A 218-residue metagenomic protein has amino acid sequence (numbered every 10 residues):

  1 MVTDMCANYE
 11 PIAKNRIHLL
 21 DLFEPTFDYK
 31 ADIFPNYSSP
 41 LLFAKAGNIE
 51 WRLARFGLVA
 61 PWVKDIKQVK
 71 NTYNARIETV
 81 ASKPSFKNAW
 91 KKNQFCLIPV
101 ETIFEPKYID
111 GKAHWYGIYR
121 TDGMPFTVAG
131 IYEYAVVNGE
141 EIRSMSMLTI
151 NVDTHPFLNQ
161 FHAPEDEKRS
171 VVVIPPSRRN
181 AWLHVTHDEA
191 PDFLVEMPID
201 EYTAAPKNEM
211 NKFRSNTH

Functional and structural regions predicted by a protein language model:
M1-H218: Short linear sequence motif anchored by a di-proline
